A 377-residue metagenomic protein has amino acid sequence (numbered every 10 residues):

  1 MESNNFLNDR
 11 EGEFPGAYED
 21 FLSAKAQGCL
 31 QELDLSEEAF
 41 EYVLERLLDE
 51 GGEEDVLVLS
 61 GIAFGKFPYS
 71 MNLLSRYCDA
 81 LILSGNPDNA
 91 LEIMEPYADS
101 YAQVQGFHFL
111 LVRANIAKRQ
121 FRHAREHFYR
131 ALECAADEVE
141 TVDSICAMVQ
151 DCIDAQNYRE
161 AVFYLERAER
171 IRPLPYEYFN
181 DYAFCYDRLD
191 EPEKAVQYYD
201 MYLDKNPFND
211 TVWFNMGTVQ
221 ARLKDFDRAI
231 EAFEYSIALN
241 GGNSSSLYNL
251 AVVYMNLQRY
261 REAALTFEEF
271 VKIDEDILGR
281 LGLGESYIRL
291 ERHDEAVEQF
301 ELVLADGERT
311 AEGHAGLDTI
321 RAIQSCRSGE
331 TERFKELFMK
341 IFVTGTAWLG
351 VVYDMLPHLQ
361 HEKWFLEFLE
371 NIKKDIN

Functional and structural regions predicted by a protein language model:
E37, M71-N72, V104-G106, E138-V142 (+7 more regions): Helix-start (N-cap) detector for alpha-helical repeat units in TPR-like alpha-solenoids, especially tetratricopeptide
K66, D99-Y101, C134-D137, I171 (+5 more regions): Structural marker of alpha-solenoid helical repeat scaffolds
S75, D79, F109-A117, D143-Q150 (+5 more regions): Conserved alpha-helical positions within TPR/SEL1-like repeat arrays
F338, V343-N377: Terminal, low-structured helical/coil segments at or just beyond the last alpha-helical repeat
